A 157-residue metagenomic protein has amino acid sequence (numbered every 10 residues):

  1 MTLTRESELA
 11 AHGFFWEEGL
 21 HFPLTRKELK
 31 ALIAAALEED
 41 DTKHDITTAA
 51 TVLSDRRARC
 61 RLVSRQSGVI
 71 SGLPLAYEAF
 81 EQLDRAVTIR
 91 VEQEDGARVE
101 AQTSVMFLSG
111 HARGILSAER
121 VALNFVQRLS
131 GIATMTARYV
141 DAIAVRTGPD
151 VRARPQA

Functional and structural regions predicted by a protein language model:
T2-A157: Acidic/glycine-rich phosphate/pyrophosphate-binding loops and surrounding catalytic core that coordinate Mg2+
